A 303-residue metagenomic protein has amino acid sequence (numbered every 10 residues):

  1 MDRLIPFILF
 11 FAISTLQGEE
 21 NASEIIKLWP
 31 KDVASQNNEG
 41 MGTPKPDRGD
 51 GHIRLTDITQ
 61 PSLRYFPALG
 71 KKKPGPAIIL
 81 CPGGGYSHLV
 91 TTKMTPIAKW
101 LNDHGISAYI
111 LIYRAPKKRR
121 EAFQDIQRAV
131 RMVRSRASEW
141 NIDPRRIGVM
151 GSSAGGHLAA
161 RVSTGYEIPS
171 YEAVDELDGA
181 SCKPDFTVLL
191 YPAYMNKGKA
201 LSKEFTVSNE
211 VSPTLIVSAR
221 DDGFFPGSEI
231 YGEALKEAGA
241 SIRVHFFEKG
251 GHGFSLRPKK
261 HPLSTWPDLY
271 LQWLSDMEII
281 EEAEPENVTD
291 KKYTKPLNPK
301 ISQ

Functional and structural regions predicted by a protein language model:
E19-K72: N-terminal cap/lid segment of alpha/beta-hydrolase-fold proteins
P74-G83: Short beta-strand element of the alpha/beta-hydrolase
L89-T91, I110-P144, P258-S264: Catalytic nucleophile-loop/oxyanion-hole region of alpha/beta-hydrolase and closely related hydrolase-like folds
V90-Y109: Short amphipathic alpha-helix adjacent to the substrate-entry channel of hydrolases
Q124, R128-N209, K292-Y293, L297-N298: Primarily recognizes the serine-hydrolase "nucleophile elbow" in alpha/beta-hydrolase and SGNH/GDSL folds
N196, R220-F225: Acidic catalytic loop of the alpha/beta-hydrolase fold
E210, L215-S218: Short beta-strand/loop motif that positions the catalytic acidic residue of the alpha/beta-hydrolase fold
G232, K236-Q303: C-terminal catalytic histidine-bearing segment of alpha/beta-hydrolase fold enzymes
